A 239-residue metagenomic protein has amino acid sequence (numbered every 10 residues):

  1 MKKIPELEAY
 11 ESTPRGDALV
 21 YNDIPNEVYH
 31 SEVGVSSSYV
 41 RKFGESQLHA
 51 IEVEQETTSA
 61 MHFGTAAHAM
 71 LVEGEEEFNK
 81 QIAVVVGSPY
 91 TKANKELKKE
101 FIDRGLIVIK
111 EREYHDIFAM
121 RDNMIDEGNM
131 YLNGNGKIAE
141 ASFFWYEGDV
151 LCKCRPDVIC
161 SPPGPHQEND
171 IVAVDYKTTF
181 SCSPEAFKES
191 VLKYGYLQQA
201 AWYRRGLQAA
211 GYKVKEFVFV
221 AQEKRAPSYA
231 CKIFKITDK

Functional and structural regions predicted by a protein language model:
M1-C154: Metal-dependent nuclease catalytic cores that hydrolyze phosphodiester bonds in DNA/RNA, characterized by
G134-K239: Mg2+/Mn2+-dependent nuclease catalytic core
